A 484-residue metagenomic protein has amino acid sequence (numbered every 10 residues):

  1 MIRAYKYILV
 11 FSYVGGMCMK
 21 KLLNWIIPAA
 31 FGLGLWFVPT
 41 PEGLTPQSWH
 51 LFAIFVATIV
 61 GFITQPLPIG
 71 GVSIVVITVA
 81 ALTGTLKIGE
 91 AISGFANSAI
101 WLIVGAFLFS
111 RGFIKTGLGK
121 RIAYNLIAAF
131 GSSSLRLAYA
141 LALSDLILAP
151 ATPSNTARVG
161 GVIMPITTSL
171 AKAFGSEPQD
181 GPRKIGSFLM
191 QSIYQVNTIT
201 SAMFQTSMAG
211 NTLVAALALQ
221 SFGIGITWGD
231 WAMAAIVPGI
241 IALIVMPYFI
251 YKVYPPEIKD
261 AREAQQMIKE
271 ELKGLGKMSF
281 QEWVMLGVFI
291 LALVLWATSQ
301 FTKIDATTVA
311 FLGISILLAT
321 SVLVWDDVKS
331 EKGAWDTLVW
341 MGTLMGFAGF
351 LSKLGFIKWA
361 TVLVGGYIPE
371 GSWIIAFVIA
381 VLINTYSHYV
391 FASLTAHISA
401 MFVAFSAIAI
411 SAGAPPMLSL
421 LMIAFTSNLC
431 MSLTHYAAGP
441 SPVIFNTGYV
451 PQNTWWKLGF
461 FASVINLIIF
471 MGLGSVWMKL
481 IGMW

Functional and structural regions predicted by a protein language model:
Y5-C18: Short, Lys/Arg-enriched N-terminal segments with co-localized hydrophobic residues within the first ~10-30 amino acids
M19-F37, K115-L118, N155-V159, F174-K277 (+1 more regions): Juxtamembrane and boundary regions of transmembrane helices in multi-pass small-molecule transporters and channels
L23-G34, A53-V60, V75, V79 (+13 more regions): Lipid-exposed faces of alpha-helical membrane segments in multi-pass integral membrane proteins
W25-I26, L51-F52, G71-I74, A138-A140 (+10 more regions): Hydrophobic alpha-helical transmembrane segments
V38, G43-F52, N97-L108, D305-I314 (+2 more regions): Structural signature of hydrophobic alpha-helical transmembrane segments
T40, A57, G70-E177, E331 (+2 more regions): Membrane-embedded alpha-helical segments and adjacent helix-loop junctions characteristic of multi-pass solute
P41-W49, V56-I74, L243, Y248-P255 (+2 more regions): Flexible hinge motifs at transmembrane-helix junctions and intramembrane kinks/re-entrant loops in multi-pass membrane
I59-P68, D145-S154, Y194-Q205, L295-F301 (+2 more regions): Transmembrane alpha-helix interface/packing and boundary motifs in multi-pass membrane proteins, characterized by
